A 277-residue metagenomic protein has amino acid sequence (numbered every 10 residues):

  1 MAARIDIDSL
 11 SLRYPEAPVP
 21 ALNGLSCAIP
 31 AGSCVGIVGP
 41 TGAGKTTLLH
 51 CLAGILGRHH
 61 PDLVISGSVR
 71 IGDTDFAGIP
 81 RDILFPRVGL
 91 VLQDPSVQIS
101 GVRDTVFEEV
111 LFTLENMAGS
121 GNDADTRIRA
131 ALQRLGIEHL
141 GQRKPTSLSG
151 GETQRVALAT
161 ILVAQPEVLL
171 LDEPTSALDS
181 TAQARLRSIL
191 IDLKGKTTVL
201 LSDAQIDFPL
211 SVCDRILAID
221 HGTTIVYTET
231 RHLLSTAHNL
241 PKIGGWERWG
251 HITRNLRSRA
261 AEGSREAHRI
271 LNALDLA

Functional and structural regions predicted by a protein language model:
V38-P40: The feature captures the beta-strand-to-loop junction immediately N-terminal to the Walker
S68-I83: ABC ATPase NBD Q-loop/coupling interface
N122-L140: Conserved ABC ATPase "signature" region
K144-L148, E152: Conserved ABC ATPase signature
L169-D172: Catalytic Walker B motif of ABC-type/P-loop ATPase nucleotide-binding domains
Q205-S211: Conserved H-loop
T223-E247: Conserved beta-strand-loop-alpha-helix hinge in the C-terminal portion of ABC ATPase nucleotide-binding domains
